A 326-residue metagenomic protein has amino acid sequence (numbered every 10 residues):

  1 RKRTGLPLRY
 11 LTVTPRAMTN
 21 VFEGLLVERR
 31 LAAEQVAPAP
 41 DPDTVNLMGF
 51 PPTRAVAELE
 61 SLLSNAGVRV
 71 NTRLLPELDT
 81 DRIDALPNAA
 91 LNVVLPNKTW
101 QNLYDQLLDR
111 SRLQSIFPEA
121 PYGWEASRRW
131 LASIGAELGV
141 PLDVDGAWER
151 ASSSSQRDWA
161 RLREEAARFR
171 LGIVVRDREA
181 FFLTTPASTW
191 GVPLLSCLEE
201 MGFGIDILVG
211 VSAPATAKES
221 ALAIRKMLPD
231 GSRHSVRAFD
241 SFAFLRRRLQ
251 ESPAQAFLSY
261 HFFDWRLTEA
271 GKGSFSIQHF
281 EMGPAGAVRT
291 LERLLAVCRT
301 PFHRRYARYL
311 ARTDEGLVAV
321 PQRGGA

Functional and structural regions predicted by a protein language model:
R1-A326: An N-terminal assembly and electron-transfer interface module characteristic of large anaerobic redox and radical
